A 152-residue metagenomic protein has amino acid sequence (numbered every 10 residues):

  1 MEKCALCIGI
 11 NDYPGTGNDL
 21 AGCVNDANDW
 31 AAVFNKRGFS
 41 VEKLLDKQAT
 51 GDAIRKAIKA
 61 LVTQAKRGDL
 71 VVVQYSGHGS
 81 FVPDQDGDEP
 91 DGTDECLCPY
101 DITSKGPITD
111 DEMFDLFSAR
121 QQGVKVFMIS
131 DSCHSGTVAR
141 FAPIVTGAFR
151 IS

Functional and structural regions predicted by a protein language model:
E2, Q48-S76, S80-I144: Caspase-like (clan CD) cysteine peptidase catalytic core
A5-Y13: Cell-envelope and extracellular/periplasmic
G9, W30, V73: Terminal peptide-recognition signature
D12-Y13, N35, H78: Acidic glycine-/aspartate-rich tracts in secreted/extracellular proteins
Y13-N28: Glycine- and acidic-residue-enriched helix-capping/strand-helix junction motifs
A27-A31, V41: A generic structural signal for short, well-ordered alpha-helical segments in conserved domains
K36-L45: Short beta-strand elements in bilobed, periplasmic/extracellular small-molecule ligand-binding domains
A148-S152: Acidic, Ser/Thr-rich peripheral helices and adjacent loops at domain boundaries
